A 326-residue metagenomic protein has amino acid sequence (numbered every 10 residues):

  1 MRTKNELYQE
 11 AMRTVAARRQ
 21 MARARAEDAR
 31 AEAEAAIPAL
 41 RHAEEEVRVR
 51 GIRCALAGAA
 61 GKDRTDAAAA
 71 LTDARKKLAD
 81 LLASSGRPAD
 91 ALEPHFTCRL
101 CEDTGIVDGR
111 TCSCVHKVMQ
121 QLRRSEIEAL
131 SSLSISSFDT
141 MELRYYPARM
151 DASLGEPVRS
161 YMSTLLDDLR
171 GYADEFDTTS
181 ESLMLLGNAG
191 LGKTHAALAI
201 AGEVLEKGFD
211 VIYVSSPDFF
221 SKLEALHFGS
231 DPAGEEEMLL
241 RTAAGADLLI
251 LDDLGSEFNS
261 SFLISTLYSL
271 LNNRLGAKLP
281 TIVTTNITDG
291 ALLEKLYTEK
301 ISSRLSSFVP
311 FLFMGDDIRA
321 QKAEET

Functional and structural regions predicted by a protein language model:
G86-S136: Interdomain "pre-motor" coupling segment immediately N-terminal to P-loop NTPase/helicase cores
S137-L183: Pre-Walker A (pre-P-loop) alpha-helix and adjacent loop at the N terminus of AAA/AAA+ ATPase modules, a conserved
M150-S163, L205-G245: Short glycine-rich substrate-engagement loop in P-loop NTPases that contacts/grips substrate
R170-E175, K222-L249, S265-N273, K300: Conserved alpha-helical scaffold flanking the Walker A/P-loop in AAA+ ATPase domains
T179-A196: Walker A/P-loop nucleotide-binding motif
E181, F209-D210, G245-L248, A277-V283: Loop/turn-to-beta-strand initiation segments
F219-H227, L254-T326: Replace "adjacent to P-loop NTPase cores in ATP/GTP-dependent enzymes" with "adjacent to NTP-binding cores
